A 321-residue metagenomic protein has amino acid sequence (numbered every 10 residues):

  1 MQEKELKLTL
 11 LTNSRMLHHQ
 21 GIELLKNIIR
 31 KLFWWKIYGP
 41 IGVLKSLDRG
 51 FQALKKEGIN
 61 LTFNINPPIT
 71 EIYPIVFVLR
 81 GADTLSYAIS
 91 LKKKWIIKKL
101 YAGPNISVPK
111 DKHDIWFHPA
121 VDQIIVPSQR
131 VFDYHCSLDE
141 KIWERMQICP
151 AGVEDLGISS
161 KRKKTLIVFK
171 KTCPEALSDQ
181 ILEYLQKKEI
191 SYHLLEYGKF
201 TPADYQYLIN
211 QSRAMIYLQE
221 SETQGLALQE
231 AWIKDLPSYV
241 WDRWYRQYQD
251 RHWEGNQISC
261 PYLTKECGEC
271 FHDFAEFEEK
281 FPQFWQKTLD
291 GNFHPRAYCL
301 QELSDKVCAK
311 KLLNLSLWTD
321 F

Functional and structural regions predicted by a protein language model:
M1-S86, K306-L315, D320-F321: N-terminal pre-catalytic "stem/leader" segment of glycosyltransferase-like enzymes
K31, I37, Y134, Q147-P202: Conserved catalytic-core segment of nucleotide-activated headgroup transferases in glycan assembly
E71-Y73, P119-A120, N210-S212: Alpha-helix C-terminal capping/helix-to-coil transition sites in glycosyltransferase folds
Y73-V108, I125: Active-site proximal beta-strand in glycosyltransferases
P109-D114, A120-W143, A176: A short, active-site helix/loop in glycosyltransferases that binds the activated sugar's phosphate group
T201-S212, I233: Short acidic alpha-helix that forms the nucleotide-activated donor recognition element in Leloir-type transferases
Y207-T223: Acidic donor-binding loop of glycosyltransferase active sites
E220-E302: Catalytic binding pocket for nucleotide-activated donors in carbohydrate/polymer assembly enzymes
